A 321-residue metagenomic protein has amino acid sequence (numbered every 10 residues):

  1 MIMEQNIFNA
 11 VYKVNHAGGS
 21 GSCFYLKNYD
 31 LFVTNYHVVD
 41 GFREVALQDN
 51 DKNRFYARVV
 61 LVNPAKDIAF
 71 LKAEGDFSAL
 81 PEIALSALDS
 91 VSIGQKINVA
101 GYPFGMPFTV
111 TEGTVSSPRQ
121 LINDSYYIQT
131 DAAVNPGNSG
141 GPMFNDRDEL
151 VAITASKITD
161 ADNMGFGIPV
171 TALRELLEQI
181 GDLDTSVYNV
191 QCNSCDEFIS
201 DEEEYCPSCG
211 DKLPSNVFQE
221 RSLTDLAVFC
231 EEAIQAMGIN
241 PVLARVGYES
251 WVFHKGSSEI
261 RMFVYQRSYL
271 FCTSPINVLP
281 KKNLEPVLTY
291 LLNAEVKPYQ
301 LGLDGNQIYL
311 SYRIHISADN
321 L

Functional and structural regions predicted by a protein language model:
M1-E4, P103, I153-V217: C-terminal cap/linker of serine protease catalytic domains
F8-N9, K13-S20, K27-A100, G105-F108 (+1 more regions): Conserved active-site neighborhood of the chymotrypsin/trypsin-like protease fold
A17-S20, N135-S139, A161: Short, small/polar residue-rich loop motifs at catalytic or cofactor-binding pockets
F24, A133-T154: Catalytic nucleophile loop of clan PA
N35-D40, T111, P136, A152-D160 (+1 more regions): Short beta->alpha transition motifs characteristic of CBS
V60-V62, Y102, P118, D146 (+1 more regions): Residue-level recognition of beta-strand microenvironments
V217-K282: Long, charge-rich boundary regions
Y269-R313: Short, internal acidic amphipathic alpha-helical interface segments that mediate docking to partner proteins
